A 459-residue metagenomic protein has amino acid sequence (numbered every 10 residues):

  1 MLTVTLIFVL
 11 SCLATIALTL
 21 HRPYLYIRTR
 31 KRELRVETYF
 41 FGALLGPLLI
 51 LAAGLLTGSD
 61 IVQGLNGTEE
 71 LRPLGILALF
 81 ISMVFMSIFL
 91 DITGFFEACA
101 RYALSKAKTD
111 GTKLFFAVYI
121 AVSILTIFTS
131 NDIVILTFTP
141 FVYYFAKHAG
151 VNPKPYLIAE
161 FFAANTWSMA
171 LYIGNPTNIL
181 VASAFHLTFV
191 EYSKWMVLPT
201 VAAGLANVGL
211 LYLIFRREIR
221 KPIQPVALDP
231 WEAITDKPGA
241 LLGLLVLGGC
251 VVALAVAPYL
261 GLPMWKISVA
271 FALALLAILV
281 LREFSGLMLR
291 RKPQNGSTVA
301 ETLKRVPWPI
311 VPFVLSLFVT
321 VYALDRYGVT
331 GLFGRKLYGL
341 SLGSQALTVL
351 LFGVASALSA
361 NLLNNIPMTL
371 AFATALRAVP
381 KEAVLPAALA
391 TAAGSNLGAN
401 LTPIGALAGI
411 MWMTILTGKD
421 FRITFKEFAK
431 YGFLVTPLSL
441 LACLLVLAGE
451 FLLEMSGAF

Functional and structural regions predicted by a protein language model:
M1-I92, L198-G204, V208-R326, L332-R335 (+2 more regions): Hydrophobic transmembrane alpha-helices of multi-pass small-molecule transporters
I16-T19, A121-S130, F161-I173, G353-M368 (+1 more regions): Transmembrane alpha-helix interface/packing and boundary motifs in multi-pass membrane proteins, characterized by
S59-V151, P309-K381: Membrane-embedded alpha-helical segments and adjacent helix-loop junctions characteristic of multi-pass solute
Y102-G111, P230-L242, K381, E427: Short, amphipathic, aromatic/basic-enriched membrane-interface segments that mark the entry/exit of transmembrane
K113, K154, V190, W265 (+3 more regions): Residues that define the loop-to-transmembrane-helix transition and helix capping in multi-pass membrane transporters
I133-F145, L157, L171-F185, F333-R335 (+3 more regions): Re-entrant/interfacial helical elements at transmembrane boundaries that shape and gate the permeation pathway
Y143-K154, K194-W195, F215-Q224, D420: Alpha-helical transmembrane bundle and helix-membrane interface signal in multi-pass integral membrane proteins
S193-A203, L317, L347-F459: C-terminal transmembrane helix pair
